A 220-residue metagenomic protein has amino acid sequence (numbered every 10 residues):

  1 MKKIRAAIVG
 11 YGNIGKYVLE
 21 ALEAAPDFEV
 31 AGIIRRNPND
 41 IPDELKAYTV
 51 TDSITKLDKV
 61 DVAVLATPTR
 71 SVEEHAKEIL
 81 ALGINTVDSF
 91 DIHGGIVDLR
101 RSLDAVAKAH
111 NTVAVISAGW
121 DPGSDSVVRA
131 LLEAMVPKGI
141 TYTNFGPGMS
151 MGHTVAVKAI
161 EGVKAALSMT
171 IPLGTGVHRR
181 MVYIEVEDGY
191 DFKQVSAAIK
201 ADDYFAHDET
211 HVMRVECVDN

Functional and structural regions predicted by a protein language model:
M1-A81: N-terminal glycine-/serine-/threonine-rich beta1-alpha1-beta2 phosphate-ribose binding loop of Rossmann-like
K2-I4, T112, I140: Nucleotide donor/acceptor-binding cores
G12-I14, H93-I96, G119-D125, G148-S150: Gly/Ser/Thr-rich loops at beta-strand to alpha-helix junctions that form or flank small-molecule/cofactor-binding
K16, A24-G32, R36-P42, K46-I54 (+1 more regions): C-terminal substrate-binding/catalytic lobe of Rossmann-fold NAD(P)-dependent oxidoreductases
E78-I79, A107, V157: Generic structural signal for hydrophobic
D88, A114-A118, N144, L167: General beta-strand structural signal in soluble alpha/beta enzymes
F90-A114: Rossmann-fold NAD(P)-binding glycine/threonine-rich loop
S124-N144, H153-V155: Rossmann-like NAD(P)H-binding beta-loop-alpha module
